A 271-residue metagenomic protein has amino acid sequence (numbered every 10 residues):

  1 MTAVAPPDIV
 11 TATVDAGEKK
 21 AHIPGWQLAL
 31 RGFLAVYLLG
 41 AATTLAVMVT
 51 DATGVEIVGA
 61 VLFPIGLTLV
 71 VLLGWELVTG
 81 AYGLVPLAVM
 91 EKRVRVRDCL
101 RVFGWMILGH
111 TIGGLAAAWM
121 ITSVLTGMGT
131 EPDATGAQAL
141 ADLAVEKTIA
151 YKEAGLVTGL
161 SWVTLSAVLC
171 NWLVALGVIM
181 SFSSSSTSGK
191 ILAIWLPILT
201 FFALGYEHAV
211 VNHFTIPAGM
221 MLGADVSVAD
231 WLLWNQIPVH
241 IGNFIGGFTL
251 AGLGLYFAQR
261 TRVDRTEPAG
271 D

Functional and structural regions predicted by a protein language model:
M1-D271: Alpha-helical transmembrane segments and their helix-helix packing motifs
